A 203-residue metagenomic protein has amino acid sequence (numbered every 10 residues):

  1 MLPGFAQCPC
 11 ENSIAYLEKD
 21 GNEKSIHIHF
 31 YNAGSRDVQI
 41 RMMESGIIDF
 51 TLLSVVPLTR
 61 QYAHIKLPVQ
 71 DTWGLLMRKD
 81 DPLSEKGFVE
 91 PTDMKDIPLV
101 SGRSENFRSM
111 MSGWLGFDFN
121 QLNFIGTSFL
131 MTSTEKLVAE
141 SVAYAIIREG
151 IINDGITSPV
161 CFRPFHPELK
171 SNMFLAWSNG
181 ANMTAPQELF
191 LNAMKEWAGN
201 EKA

Functional and structural regions predicted by a protein language model:
M1-F5, V89-R108: Short loop->beta-strand "edge-of-pocket" segments that line small-molecule binding or catalytic clefts across diverse
M1-L58: Central regulatory/effector-binding core of bacterial HTH transcription factors
C10-S13, I97-F119, M183-A185, L191 (+1 more regions): Secondary-structure junction motif
N12, C161-A203: A late-sequence structural motif
S25-S35, S54, S101, N120-S133: Short beta-strand-to-loop elements that line the ligand-binding cleft of bilobed periplasmic-binding protein-like
V55-V56, K79, R148-I151: Short secondary-structure boundary segments
R60-K66, Q70-T72, F129-A181: Beta-alpha-beta core module
Y62-W73, M77-L99: Flexible hinge/capping segments at coil-to-helix
